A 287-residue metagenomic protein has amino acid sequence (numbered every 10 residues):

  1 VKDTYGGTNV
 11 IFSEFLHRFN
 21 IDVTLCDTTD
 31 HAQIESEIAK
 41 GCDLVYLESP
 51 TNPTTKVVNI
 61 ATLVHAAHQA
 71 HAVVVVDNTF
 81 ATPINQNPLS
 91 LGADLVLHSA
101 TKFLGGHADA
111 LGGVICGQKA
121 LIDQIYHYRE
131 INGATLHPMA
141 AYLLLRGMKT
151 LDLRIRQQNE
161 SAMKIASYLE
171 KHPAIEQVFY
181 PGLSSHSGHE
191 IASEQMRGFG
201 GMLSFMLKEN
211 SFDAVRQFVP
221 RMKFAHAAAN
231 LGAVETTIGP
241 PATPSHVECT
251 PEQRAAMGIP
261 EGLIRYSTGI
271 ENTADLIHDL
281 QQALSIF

Functional and structural regions predicted by a protein language model:
V1-A174, F179: Conserved PLP-enzyme active-site core in the AAT-like
T4, S13, D22-T24, S36 (+4 more regions): PLP-dependent enzyme catalytic core of the Aspartate aminotransferase-like
T8, L121, I165, N210-A214 (+2 more regions): Short phosphate-engaging motifs
F80, K102, T150, I165 (+5 more regions): Glycine-rich beta-alpha junction loops
H98-S99, I131, R146, H226-A233 (+2 more regions): Residue-level signal for pocket-adjacent positions within structured domains
G106, P138, Q195-G198, A256-E261: Short, flexible turn/loop "capping" segments at secondary-structure junctions
L144-L153, G200-E209, R265-G269: Short, well-ordered beta-strand elements within core beta-sheets of diverse protein domains
M163-V234, C249-A255: Conserved small-domain helix->loop->beta segment predominantly found in fold-type I
